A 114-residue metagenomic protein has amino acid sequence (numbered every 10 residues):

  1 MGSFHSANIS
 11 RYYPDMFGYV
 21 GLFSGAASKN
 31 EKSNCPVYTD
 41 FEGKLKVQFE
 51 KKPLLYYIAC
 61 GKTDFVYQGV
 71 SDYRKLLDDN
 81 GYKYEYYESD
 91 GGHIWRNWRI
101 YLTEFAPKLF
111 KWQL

Functional and structural regions predicted by a protein language model:
M1-L114: Non-catalytic cap/lid and distal C-terminal segments of serine-dependent acyl enzymes
